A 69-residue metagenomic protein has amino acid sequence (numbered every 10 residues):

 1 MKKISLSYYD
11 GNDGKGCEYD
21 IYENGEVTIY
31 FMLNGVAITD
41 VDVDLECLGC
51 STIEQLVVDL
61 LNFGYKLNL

Functional and structural regions predicted by a protein language model:
M1-K2, Y65-L69: Short intrinsically disordered terminal tails
S5-L61: Acidic, low-complexity, intrinsically disordered interaction modules
